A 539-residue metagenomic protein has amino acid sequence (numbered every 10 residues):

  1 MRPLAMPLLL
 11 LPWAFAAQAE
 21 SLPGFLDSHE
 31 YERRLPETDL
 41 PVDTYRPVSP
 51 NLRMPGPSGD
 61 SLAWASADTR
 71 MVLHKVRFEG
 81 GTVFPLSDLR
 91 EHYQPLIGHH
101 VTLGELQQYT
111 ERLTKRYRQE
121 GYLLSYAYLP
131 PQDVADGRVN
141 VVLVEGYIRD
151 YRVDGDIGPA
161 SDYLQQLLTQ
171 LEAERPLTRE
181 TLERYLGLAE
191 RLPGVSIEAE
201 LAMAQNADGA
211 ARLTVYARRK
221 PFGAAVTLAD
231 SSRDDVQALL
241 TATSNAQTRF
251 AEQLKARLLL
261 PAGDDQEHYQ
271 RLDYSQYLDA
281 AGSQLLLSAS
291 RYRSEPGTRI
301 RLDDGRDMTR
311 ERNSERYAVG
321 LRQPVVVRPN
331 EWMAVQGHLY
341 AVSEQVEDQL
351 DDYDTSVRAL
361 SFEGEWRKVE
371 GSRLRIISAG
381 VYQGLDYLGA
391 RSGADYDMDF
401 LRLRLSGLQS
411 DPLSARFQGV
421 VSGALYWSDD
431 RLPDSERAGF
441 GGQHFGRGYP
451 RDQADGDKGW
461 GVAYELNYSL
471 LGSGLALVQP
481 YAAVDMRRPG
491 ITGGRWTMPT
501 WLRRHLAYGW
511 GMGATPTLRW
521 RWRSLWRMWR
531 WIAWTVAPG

Functional and structural regions predicted by a protein language model:
R34-A65, T69, H74, G80-V83 (+4 more regions): Outer-membrane beta-barrel initiation region
L192, S231-D235, G263-Y269, L278 (+9 more regions): Transmembrane beta-barrel outer-membrane domains
I197, F222-A224, Q247-L254, D279-L286 (+6 more regions): Repeated loop/turn-to-beta-strand initiation elements of outer-membrane beta-barrel proteins
K220-S231, L240, A251-A262, Q270-L272 (+7 more regions): Transmembrane beta-strand segments that form the barrel wall of outer-membrane beta-barrel proteins
A224-V226, E252-A256, S283-L287, V319 (+9 more regions): Transmembrane beta-strands of outer-membrane beta-barrel proteins
A238-T248, H268-A289, N313-V325, R358-K368 (+5 more regions): Feature captures outer-membrane beta-barrel proteins of Gram-negative bacteria and organelles
Q345-T492, M528, I532-G539: C-terminal outer-membrane beta-barrel translocator/porin domains of Gram-negative envelope proteins and their
G511-G539: Predominantly the C-terminal beta-signal and adjacent terminal strand-loop region of outer-membrane beta-barrel
